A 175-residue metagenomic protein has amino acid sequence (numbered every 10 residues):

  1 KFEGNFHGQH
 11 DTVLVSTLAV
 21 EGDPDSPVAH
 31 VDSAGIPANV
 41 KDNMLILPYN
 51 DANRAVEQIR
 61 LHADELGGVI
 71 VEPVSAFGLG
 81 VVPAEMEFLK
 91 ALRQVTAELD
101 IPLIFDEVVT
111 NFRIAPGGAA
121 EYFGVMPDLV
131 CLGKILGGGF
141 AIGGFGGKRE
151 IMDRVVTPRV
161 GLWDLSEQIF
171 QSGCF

Functional and structural regions predicted by a protein language model:
K1-F175: Conserved N-terminal phosphate-binding loop of PLP-dependent enzymes in the Aspartate aminotransferase
